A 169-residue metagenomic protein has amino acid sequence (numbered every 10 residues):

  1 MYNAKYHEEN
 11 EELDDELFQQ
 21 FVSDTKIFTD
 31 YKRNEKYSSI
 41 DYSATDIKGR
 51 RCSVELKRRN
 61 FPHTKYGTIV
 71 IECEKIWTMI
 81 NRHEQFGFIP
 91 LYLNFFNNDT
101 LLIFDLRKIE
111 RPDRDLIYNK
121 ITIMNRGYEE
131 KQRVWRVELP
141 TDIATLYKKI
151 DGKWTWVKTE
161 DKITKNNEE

Functional and structural regions predicted by a protein language model:
M1-K36: Acidic-basic catalytic patches of nuclease active cores, encompassing PD-(D/E)XK and other metal-cofactor nuclease
Y2-E8, K57-L102: Catalytic cores of nucleic-acid endonucleases
S23-F28, E84-P90, R111-D115: Structural alpha-beta junctions
R33-N34, S43-D46, R82-E84: Short, conserved, surface-exposed binding loops centered on an aromatic residue
K36-S39, N98-T100: Short acidic/glycine-enriched loop/turn segments that link adjacent beta-strands
Y37-S39, G49-S53, Q85-G87: Short connector loops at helix/strand junctions that flank enzyme active sites, especially segments positioning acidic
Y42-A44, K48-P62: Conserved catalytic cores of phosphodiester-cleaving nucleases, focusing on short active-site segments
K48, F95-E169: Non-catalytic C-terminal interaction segments of nucleic acid-processing enzymes
